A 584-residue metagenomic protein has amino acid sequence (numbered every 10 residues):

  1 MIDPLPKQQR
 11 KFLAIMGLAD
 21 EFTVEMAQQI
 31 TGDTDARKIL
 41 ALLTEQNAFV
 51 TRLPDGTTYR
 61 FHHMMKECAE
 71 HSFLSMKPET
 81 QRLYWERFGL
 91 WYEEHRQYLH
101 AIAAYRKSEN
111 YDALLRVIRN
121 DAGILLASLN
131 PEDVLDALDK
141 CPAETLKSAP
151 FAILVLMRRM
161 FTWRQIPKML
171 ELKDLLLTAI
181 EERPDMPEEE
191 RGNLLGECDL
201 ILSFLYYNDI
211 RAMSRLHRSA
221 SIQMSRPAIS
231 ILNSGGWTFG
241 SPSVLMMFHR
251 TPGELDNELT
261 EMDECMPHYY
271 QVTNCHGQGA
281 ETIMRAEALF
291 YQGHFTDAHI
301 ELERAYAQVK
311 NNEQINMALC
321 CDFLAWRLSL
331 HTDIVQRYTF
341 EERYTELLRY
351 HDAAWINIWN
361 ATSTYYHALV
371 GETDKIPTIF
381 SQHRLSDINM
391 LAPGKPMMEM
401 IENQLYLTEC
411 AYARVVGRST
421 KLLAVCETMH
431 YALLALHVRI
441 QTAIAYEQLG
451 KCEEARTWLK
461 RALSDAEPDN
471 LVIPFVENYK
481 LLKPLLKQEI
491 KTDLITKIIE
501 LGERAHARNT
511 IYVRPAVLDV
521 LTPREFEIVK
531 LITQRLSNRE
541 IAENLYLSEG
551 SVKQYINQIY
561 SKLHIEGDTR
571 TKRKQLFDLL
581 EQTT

Functional and structural regions predicted by a protein language model:
I2-L74, L83: C-terminal boundary/linker of central alpha/beta nucleotide-binding cores
Q9, R524-I528, N538, K553: The N-cap/first-turn positions of alpha helices within or immediately adjacent to helix-turn-helix DNA-binding domains
H71, S75, E79-F151, R159 (+1 more regions): Extended alpha-helical scaffolding segments used for macromolecular assembly and cargo binding
R82, H95, G123-D136, Q165-E182 (+8 more regions): Helix-turn-helix repeat elements of alpha-solenoid scaffolds
L99-H100, N110-Y111, M186-G196, P227-V244 (+7 more regions): Alpha-solenoid helical repeat architecture
T145-C320: Internal alpha-solenoid helical repeat scaffolds
E399-A435, R439-P523, R539, E543-N544 (+2 more regions): Linker/hinge segments immediately adjacent to helix-turn-helix/homeobox DNA-binding domains
R535-K574: Recognition helix of helix-turn-helix DNA-binding domains
